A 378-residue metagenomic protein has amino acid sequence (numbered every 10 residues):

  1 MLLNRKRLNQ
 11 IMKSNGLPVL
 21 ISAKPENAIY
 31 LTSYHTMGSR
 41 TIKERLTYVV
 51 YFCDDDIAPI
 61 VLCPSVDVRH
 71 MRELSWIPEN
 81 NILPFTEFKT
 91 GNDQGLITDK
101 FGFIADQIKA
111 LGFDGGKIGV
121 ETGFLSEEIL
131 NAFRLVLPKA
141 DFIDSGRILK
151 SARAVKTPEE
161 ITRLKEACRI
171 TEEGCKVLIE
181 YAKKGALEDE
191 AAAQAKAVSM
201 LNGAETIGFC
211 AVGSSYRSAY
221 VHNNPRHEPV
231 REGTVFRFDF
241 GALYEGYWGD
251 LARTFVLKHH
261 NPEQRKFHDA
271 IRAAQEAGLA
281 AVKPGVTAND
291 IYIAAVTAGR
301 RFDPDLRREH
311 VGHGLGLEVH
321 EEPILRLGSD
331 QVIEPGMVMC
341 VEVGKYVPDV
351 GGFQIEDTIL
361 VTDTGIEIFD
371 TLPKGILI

Functional and structural regions predicted by a protein language model:
M1-I378: Active-site neighborhoods and metal-handling regions in enzymes and metal-associated proteins
